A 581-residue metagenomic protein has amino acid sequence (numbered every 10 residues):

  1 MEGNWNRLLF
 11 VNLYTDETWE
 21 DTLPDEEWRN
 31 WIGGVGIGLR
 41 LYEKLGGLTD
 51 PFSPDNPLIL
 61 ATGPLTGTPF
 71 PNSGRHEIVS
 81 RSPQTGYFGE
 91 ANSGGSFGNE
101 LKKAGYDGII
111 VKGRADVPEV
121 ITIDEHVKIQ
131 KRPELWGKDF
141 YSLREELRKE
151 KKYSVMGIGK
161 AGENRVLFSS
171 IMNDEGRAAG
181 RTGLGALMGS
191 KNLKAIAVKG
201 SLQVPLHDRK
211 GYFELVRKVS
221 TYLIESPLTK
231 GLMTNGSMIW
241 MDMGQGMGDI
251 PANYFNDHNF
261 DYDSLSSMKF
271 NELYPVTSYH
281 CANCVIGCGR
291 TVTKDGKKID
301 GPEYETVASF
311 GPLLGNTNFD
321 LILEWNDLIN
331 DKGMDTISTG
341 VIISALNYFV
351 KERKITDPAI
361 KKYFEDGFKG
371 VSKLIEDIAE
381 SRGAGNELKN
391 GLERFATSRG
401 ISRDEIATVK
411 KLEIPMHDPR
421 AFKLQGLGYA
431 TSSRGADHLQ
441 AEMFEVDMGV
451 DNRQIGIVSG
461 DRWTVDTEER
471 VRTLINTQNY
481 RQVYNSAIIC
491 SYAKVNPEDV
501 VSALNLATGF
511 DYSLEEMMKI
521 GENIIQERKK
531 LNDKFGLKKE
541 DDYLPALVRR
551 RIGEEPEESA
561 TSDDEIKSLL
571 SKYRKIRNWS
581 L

Functional and structural regions predicted by a protein language model:
M1-N92, S96-L581: Intrinsically disordered, low-complexity segments enriched in small residues
